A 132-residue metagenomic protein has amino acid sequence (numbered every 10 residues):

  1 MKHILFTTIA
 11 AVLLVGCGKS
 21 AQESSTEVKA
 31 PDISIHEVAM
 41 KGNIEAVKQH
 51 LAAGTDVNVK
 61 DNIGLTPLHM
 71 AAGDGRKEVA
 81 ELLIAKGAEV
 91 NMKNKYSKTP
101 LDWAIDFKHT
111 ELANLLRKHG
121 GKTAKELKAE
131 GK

Functional and structural regions predicted by a protein language model:
V15-G16: C-terminal motif of bacterial Sec signal peptides marking the signal peptidase cleavage site
K19-V28: Bacterial Sec signal peptide processing site at the extreme N-terminus
E37-N43, M70-R76, W103-H109: Ankyrin repeat A-helix N-terminal signature
N43-L51, R76-A85, H109-R117: Ankyrin repeat structural motif
D61, N94, L127-K128: Ankyrin repeat boundary/linker residues
T110-K132: Terminal, low-structured helical/coil segments at or just beyond the last alpha-helical repeat
